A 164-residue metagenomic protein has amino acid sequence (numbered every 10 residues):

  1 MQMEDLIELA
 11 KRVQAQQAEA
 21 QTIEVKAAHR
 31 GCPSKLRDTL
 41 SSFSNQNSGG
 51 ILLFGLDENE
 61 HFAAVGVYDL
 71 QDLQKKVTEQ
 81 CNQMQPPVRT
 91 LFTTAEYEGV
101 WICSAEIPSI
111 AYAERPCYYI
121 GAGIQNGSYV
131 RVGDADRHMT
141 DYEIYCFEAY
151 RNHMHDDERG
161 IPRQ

Functional and structural regions predicted by a protein language model:
M1-Q164: Conserved N-terminal catalytic/coupling substructures associated with nucleotide/phosphate chemistry
